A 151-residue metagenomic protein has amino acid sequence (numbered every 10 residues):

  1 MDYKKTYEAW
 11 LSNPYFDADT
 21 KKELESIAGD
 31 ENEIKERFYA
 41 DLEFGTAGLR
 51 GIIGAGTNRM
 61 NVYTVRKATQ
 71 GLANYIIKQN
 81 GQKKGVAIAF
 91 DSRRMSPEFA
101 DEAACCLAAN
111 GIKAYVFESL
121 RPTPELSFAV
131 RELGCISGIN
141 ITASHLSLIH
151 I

Functional and structural regions predicted by a protein language model:
M1-Y3: Polybasic, low-complexity association/targeting segments
Y7-A103: An N-terminal, well-structured beta->alpha segment
A87-L146: N-terminal small/polar loop signature for handling phosphorylated ligands or for N-terminal nucleophile
I149-I151: Conserved small/polar residues in nucleotide/adenosyl-binding loops
